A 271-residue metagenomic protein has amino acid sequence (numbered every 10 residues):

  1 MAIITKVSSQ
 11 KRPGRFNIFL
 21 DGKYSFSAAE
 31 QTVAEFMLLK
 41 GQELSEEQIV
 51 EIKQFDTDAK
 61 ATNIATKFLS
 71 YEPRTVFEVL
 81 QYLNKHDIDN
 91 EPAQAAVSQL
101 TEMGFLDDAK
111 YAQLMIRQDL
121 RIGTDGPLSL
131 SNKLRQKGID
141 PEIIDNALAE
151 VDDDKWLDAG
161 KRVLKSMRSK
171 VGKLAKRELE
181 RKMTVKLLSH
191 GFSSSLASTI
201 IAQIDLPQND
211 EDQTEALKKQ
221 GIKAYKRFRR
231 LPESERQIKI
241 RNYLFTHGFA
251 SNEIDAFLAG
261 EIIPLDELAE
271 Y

Functional and structural regions predicted by a protein language model:
M1-Y271: An alpha-helical, amphipathic repeat domain used for nucleic-acid recognition, typified by the mTERF helical solenoid
